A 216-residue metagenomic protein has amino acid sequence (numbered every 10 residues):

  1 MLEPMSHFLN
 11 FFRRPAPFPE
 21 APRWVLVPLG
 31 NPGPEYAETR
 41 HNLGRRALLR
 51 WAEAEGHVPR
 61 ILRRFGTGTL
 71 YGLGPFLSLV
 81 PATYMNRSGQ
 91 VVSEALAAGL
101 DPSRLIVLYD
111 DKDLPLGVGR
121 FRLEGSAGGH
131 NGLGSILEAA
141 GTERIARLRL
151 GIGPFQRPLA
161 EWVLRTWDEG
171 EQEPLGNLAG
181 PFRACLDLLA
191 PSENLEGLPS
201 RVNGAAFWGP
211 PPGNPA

Functional and structural regions predicted by a protein language model:
L2-L123, G134-A146, F155-P158, Q172-G209 (+1 more regions): Nucleotide and nucleotide-moiety/phosphate-recognizing core
R120-S126, L164-D168: Short glycine-enriched, charge-decorated loop/helix-capping segments at active-site entrances that position
G129, L133: Short glycine/serine/threonine-rich phosphate/pyrophosphate-binding segments that cradle anionic phosphate groups
L150-I152, R157-R165: Internal, active-site/partner-interface "lid" segment
